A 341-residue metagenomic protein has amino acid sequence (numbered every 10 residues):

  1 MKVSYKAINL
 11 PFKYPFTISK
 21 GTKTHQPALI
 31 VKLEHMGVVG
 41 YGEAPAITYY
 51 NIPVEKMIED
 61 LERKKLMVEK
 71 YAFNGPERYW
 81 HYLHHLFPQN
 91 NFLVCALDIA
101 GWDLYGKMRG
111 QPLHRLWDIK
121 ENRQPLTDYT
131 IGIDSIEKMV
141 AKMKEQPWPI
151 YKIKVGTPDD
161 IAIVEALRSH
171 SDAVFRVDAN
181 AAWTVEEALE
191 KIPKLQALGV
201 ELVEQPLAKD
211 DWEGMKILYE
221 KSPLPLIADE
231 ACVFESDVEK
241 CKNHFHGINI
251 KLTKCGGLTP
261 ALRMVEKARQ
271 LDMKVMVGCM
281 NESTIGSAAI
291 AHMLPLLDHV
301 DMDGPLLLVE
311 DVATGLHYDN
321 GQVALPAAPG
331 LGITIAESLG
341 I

Functional and structural regions predicted by a protein language model:
M1-F12, A28, M36, M280-I341: Flexible C-terminal active-site loop/helix
N9-T17, G199: Short Pro/Gly-enriched beta-strand edge/turn motifs at strand-loop
V31, G37, L97, G110 (+6 more regions): Conserved, mostly hydrophobic/aromatic
L33-H35, V39-M108: Metal- or metallocofactor-binding catalytic centers and their adjacent structured scaffolds across diverse enzyme
G40-G42, P125-I131, P149-I153, F175-A179 (+5 more regions): Hydrophobic faces of well-ordered beta-strands that scaffold small-molecule active sites in alpha/beta enzyme cores
L113-S222: Metal-dependent enolase-superfamily TIM-barrel catalytic cores that perform enediolate-based chemistry
K191-V203, K242-I248, H292-A313: Structural recognition of alpha->loop->beta junctions
D210-M215, Y219-M302: Catalytic alpha/beta core domains of metabolic enzymes, predominantly
